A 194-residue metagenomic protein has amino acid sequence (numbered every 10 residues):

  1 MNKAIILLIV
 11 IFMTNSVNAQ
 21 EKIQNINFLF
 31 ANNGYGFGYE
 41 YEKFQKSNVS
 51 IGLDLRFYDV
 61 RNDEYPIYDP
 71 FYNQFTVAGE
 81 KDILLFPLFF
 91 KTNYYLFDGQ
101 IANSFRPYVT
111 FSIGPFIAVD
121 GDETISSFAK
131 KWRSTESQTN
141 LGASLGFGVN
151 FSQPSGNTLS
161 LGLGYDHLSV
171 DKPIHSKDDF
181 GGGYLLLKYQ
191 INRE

Functional and structural regions predicted by a protein language model:
A4-T14: Sec-dependent N-terminal signal peptides
I9, N18, L29, K43 (+5 more regions): Generic marker of residues within folded, mature protein domains
V17-D59, Q190-E194: Short glycine/proline- and aromatic-enriched beta-strand/turn motifs that initiate or cap beta-hairpins
K22-Q24, F75-V77, G146: Short structured motifs
F30-E40, Y65-P66, K131, T135-Q138: Surface-exposed strand-loop-strand hairpins of Gram-negative outer-membrane beta-barrel proteins
K43-S127: Gram-negative (and chloroplast) outer-membrane scaffold detector with strong preference for beta-barrel transmembrane
L88, N93-E194: Outer-membrane beta-barrel transmembrane domain signature
